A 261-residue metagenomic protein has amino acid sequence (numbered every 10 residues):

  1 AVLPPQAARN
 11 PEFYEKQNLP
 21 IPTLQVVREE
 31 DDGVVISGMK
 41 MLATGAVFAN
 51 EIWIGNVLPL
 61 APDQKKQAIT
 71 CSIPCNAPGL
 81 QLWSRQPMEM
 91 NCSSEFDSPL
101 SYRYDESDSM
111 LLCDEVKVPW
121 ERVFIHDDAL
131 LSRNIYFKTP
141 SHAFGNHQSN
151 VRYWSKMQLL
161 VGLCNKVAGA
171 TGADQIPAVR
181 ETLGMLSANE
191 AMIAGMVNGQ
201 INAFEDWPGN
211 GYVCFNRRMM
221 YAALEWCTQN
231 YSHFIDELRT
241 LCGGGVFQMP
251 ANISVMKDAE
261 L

Functional and structural regions predicted by a protein language model:
P5-S149: FAD-binding core of flavoproteins
G45, Q64, E106, M157-L160 (+5 more regions): Active-site-proximal structural scaffolding
G145, S149-R152, Q175, Y212-F215 (+1 more regions): Non-transmembrane, amphipathic alpha-helical segments
Q148-D206: Extended amphipathic alpha-helical segments enriched in small hydrophobics
R180-G184, C214-Y221: Short, charged, amphipathic alpha-helical segments
Q200-N210, Q248, N252-V255: Active/binding-pocket-proximal capping segment
R218-L261: Alpha-helix capping/hinge segments and adjacent helical runs
